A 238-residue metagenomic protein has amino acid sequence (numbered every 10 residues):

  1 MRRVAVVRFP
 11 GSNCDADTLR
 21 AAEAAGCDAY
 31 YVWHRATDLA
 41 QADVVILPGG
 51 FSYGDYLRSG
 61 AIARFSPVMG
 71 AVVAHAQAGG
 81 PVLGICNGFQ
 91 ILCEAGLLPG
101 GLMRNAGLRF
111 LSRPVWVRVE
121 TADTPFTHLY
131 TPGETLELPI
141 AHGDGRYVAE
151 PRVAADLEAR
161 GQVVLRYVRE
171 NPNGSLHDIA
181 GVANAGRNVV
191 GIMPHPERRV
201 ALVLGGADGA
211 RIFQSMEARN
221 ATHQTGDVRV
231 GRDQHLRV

Functional and structural regions predicted by a protein language model:
M1-I85, C93-P99, M103-N105, F110-L111 (+3 more regions): N-terminal beta1-alpha1 cap of cysteine-dependent amidohydrolase-like domains
M1-R2, G133-T135, N184-V189: Beta-strand-turn-beta hairpins that frame and shape the catalytic cleft of phosphate-ester-processing enzymes
A5-V6, E137-A141, V190-P194: Active-site-proximal beta-strand elements of phosphoester/diester hydrolases
A25, A78-G79, A159-G161, A185: Structured helix-beta-strand junction loops
G50-F51, G88, G143, P196: Active-site metal-binding loops of divalent metal-dependent hydrolases
L97-D178: Pocket-forming structural segment of enzyme catalytic cores
V163-G186, V228, H235-V238: NAD(P)-dependent dehydrogenase/reductase Rossmann-like domain
I179-L204: A glycine-centered loop/beta-turn motif at secondary-structure junctions
